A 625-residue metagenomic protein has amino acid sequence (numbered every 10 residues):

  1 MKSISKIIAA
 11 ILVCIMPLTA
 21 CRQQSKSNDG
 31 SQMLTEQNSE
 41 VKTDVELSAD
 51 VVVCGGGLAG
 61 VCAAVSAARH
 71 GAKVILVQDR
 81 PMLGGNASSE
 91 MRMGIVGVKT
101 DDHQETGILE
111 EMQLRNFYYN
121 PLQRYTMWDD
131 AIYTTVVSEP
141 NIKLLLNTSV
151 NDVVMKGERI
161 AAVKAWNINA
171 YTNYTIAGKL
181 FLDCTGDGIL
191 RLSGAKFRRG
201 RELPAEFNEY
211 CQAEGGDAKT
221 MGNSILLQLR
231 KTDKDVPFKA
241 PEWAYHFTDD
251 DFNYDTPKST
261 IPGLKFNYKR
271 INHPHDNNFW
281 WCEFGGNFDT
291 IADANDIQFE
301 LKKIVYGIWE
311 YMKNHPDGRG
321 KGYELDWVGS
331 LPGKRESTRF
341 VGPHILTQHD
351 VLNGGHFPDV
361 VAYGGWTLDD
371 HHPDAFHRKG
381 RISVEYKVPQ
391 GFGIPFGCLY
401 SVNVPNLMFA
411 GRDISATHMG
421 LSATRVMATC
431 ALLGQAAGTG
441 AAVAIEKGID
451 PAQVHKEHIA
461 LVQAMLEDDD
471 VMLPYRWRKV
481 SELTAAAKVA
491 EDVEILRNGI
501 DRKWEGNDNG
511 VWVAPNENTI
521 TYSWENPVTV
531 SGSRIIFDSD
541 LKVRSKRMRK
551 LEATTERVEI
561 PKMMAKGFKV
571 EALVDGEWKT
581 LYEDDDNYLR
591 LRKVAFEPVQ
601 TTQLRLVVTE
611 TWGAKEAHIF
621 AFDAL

Functional and structural regions predicted by a protein language model:
M1-M33: Bacterial Sec-dependent N-terminal signal peptides
C21-Q23, A162, N169-A486: Flavin (FAD/FMN)-binding glycine-rich loop and adjacent Rossmann-like elements that form
E40, S66, A72-K73, Q78-R159 (+3 more regions): Conserved N-terminal/central alpha/beta ligand/cofactor-binding core
T43-G57: Beta1/beta-strand and adjacent pyrophosphate-binding region of the FAD-binding site in flavoprotein oxidoreductases
S48-V51, H70-K73, E139-K143, R159 (+3 more regions): Loop/turn elements at helix/coil->beta-strand transitions in domains of secreted/extracellular proteins
G60: N-terminal Rossmann-fold NAD(P) dinucleotide-binding loop
V480-K503: Predominantly extracellular/luminal regions of secreted and cell-surface proteins, especially disulfide-bonded
K503-L625: Aromatic, loop-rich ligand-recognition surfaces of beta-strand-rich domains
